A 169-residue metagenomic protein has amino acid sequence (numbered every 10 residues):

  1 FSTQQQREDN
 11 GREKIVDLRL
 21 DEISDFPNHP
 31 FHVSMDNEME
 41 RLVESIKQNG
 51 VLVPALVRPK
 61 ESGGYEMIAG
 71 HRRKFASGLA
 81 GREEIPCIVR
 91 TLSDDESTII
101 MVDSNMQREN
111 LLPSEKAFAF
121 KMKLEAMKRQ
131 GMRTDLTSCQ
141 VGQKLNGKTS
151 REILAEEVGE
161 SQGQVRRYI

Functional and structural regions predicted by a protein language model:
F1-R90, E96-N110: Short, charged/polar connector segments at secondary-structure boundaries
F31-H32, F75-R167: Amphipathic, charge-rich alpha-helical segments that serve as recognition/docking helices
